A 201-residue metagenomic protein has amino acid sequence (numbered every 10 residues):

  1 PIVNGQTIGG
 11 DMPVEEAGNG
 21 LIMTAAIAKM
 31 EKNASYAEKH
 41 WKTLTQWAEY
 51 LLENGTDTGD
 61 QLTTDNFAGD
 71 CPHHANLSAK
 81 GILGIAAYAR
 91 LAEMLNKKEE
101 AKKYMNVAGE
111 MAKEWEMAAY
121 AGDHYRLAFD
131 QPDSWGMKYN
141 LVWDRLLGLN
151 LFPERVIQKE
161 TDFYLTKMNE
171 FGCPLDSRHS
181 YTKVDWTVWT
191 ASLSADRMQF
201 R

Functional and structural regions predicted by a protein language model:
P1-I2, G9-P13, H74-A79, G109-R201: Extended ligand-binding clefts on enzyme/binding-domain cores
P1-T58, H74-A92: Aromatic-rich carbohydrate-recognition surfaces in CAZymes
A28-T45, A89-G109, L147-D162, L193-R201: Structural helix-adjacent loops and short alpha-helical linkers that scaffold large soluble proteins
T45-D133: A compositional/structural signature marking long, glycine- and acidic/polar-rich segments with frequent tryptophans
